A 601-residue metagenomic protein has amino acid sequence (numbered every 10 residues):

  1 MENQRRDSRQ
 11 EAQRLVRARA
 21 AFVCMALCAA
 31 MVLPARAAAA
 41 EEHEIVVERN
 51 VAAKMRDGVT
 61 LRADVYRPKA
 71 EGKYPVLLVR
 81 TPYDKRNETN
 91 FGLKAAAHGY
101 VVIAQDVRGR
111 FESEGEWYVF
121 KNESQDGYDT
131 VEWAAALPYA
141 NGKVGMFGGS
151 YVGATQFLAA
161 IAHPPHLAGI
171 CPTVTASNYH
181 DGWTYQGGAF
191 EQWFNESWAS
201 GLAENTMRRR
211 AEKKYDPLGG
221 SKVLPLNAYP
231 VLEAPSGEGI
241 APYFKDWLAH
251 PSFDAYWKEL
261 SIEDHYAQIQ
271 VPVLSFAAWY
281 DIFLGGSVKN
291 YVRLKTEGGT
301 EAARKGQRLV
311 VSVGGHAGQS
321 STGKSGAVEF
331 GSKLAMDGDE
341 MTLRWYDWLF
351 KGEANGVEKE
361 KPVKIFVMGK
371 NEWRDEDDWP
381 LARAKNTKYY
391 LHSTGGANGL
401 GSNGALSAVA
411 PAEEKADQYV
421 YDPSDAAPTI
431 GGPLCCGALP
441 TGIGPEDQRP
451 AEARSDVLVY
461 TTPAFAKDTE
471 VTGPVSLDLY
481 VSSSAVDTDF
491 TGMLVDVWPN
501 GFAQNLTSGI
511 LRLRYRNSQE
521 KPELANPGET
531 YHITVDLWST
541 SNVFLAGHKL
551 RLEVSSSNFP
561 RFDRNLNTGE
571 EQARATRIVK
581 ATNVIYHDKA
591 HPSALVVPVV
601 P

Functional and structural regions predicted by a protein language model:
A40-G72, T461-K467, Y480-V481, K521: N-terminal cap/lid segment of alpha/beta-hydrolase-fold proteins
P68-A136, N178, G182-Q186, F190 (+9 more regions): Cap/lid segment of the alpha/beta-hydrolase catalytic domain
A97, I161-Q268: Accessory cap/linker subdomain of secreted extracellular hydrolases
P138-Y151: Alpha/beta-hydrolase fold nucleophile elbow
G153-P164, L479: Short glycine-enriched nucleophile-adjacent loop and the immediately C-terminal alpha-helix near the catalytic center
S221-V231, K324-P601: C-terminal, loop-rich substrate-recognition/catalytic regions characterized by aromatic stacking residues
I269, S275-A277: Short beta-strand/loop motif that positions the catalytic acidic residue of the alpha/beta-hydrolase fold
G285-Q307, A575: Active-site-adjacent alpha-helix of alpha/beta-hydrolase-fold enzymes
